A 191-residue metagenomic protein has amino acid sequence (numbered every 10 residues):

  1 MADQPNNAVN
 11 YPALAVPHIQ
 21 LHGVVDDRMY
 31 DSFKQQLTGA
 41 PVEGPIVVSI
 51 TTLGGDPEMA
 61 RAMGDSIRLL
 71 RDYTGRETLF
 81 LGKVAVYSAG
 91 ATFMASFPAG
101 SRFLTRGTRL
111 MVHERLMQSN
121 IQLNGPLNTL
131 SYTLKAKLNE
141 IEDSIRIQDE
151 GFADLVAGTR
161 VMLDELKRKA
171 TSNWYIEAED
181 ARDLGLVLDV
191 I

Functional and structural regions predicted by a protein language model:
M1-I191: Terminal-region recognition feature
